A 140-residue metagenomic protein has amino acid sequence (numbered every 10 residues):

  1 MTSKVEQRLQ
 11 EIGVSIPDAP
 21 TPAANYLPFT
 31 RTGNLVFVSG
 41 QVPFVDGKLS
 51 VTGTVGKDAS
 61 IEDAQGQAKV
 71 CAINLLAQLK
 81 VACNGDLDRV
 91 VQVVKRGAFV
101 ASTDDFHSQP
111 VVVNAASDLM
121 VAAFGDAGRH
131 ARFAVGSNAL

Functional and structural regions predicted by a protein language model:
M1-L140: Short, polar/acidic, helix-capping and beta-turn segments at strand->helix junctions that line the mouths
